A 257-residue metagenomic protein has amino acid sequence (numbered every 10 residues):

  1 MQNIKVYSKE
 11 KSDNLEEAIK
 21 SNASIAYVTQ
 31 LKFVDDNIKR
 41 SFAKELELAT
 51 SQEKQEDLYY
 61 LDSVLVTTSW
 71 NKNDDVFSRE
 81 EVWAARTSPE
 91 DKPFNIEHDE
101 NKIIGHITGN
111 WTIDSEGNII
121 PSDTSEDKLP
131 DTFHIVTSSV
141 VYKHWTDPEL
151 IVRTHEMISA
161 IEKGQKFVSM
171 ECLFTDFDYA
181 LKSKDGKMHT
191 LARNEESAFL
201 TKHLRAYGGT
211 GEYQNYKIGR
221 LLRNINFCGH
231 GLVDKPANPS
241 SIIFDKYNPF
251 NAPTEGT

Functional and structural regions predicted by a protein language model:
M1-G256: Signature of dsDNA virion morphogenesis modules
